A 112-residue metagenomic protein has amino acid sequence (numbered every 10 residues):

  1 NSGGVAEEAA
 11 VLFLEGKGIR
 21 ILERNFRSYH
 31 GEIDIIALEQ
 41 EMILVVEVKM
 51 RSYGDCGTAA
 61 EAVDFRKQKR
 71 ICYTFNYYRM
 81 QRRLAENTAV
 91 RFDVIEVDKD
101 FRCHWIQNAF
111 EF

Functional and structural regions predicted by a protein language model:
N1-R24: Acidic-basic catalytic patches of nuclease active cores, encompassing PD-(D/E)XK and other metal-cofactor nuclease
S2, R27, E86: Basic, glycine-rich
L14, I33-D55, I71: Conserved catalytic cores of phosphodiester-cleaving nucleases, focusing on short active-site segments
G16, R20-I43, E111: Active-site metal-binding core of divalent-cation-utilizing nuclease and nuclease-like domains
G31-I33, V90-F92, F101: Change "...and in nucleic-acid phosphodiester-cleaving endonucleases..." to "...and in nucleic-acid processing enzymes
M42-L44, D93, H104: Protein kinase-like catalytic core scaffold
M50-D98: Catalytic cores of nucleic-acid endonucleases
D98-F112: Short, low-complexity, polybasic intrinsically disordered segments
